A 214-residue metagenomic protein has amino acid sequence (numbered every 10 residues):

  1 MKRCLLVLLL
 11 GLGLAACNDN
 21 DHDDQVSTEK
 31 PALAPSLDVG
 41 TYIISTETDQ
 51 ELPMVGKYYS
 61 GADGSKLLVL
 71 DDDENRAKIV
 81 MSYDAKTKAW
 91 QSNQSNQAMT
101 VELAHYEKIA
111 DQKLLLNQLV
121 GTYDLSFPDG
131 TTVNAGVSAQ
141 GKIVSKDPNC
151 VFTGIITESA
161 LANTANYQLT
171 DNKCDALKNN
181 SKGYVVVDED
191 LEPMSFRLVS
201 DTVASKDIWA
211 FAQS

Functional and structural regions predicted by a protein language model:
K2-V7: Sec-dependent signal peptide recognition, specifically the positively charged N-region followed immediately by
G13-A16: C-terminal motif of bacterial Sec signal peptides marking the signal peptidase cleavage site
N18-D21: Bacterial signal peptide processing site
V26-K86, P128-K173: N-terminal glycine/threonine-rich, aromatic-flanked beta-hairpin/loop signature
S27-E51, K88-W90, Q94-T132, F211: Tryptophan-anchored aromatic micro-motifs
S45-D49, L70-R76, N93-Q97, S126-D129 (+3 more regions): Short, flexible beta-strand-to-coil junctions
S95-L119, V151-S159, D190-S214: Edge beta-strand at a domain terminus
T170-G183, V187: Accessory, usually C-terminal, subdomains that scaffold auxiliary metal cofactors
